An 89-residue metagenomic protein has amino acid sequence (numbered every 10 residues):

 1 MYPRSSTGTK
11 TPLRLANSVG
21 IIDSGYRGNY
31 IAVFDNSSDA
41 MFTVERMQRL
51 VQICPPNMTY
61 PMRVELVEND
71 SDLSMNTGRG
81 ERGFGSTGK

Functional and structural regions predicted by a protein language model:
M1-P61: Compact, glycine-rich, soluble single-domain proteins
R49, M58-K89: Helix-rich terminal scaffold detector
